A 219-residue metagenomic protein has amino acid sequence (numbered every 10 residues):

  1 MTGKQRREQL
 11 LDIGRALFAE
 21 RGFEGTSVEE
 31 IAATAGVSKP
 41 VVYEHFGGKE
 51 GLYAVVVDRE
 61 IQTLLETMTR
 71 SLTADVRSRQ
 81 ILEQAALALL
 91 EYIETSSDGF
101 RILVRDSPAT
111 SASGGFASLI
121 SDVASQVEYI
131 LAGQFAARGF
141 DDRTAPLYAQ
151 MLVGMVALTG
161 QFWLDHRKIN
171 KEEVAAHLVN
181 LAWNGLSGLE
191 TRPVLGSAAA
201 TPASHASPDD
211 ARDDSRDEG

Functional and structural regions predicted by a protein language model:
M1-Q5, D142, E190-G219: N-terminal intrinsically disordered/low-complexity leader segments
R6-G14, I31, V56-L64, M68 (+1 more regions): Generic hydrophobic, amphipathic alpha-helix propensity
Q9, I13, L17-G51, V55: Helix-turn-helix
E20-E24, D75, S96, R138: Short coil/turn segments at alpha/beta junctions that flank glycine-rich nucleotide-binding fingerprints
G51-E60, L103, L119: Alpha-helical DNA-contacting segments of helix-turn-helix folds
V55, T69-S97: Hydrophobic alpha-helical connector segments
Q62-L65, A112-A136, P146-M151, E173-A176 (+1 more regions): Amphipathic alpha-helical packing segments from all-alpha helical-bundle domains
Y92-G114, E128-A132, L158-D165: Amphipathic alpha-helical segments used for helix-helix packing
